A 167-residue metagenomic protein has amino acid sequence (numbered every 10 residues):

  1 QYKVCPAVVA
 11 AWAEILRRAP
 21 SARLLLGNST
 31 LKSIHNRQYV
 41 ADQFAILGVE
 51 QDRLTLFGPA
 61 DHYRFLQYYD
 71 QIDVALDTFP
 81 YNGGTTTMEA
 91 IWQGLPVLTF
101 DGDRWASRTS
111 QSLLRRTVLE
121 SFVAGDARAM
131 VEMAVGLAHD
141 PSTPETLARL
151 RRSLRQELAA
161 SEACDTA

Functional and structural regions predicted by a protein language model:
Q1-D61: Conserved catalytic-core segment of nucleotide-activated headgroup transferases in glycan assembly
Q51, Y69-D70, V74, T78-E162: Catalytic binding pocket for nucleotide-activated donors in carbohydrate/polymer assembly enzymes
Y63-L66: Short hydrophobic/charged patches on amphipathic alpha-helices used for structural packing and interfaces
D165-A167: C-terminal alpha-helical cap of glycosyltransferases
